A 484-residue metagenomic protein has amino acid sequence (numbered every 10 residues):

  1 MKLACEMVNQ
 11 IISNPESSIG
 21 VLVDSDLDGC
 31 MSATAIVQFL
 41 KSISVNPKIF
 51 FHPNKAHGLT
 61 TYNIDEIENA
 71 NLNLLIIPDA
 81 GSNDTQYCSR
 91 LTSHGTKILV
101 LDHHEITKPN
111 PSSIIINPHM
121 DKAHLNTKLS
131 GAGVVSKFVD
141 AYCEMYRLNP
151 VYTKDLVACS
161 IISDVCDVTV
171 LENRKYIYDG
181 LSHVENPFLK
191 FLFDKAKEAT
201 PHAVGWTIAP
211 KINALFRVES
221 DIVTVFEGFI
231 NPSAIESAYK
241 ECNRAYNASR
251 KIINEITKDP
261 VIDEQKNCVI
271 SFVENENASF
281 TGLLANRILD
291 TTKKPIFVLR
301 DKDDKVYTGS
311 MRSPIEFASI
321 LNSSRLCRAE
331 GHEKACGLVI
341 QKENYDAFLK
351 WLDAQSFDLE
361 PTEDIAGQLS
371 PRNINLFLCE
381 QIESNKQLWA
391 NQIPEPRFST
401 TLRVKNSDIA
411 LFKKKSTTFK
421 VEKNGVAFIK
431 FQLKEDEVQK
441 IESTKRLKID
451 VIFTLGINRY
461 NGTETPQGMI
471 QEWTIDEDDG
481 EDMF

Functional and structural regions predicted by a protein language model:
M1-L74, S89-G95, C143-A354, E360-D364 (+4 more regions): Hydrophobic helix-and-loop "lid/oligomerization" segment in the mid-to-C-terminal part of catalytic domains
E68, I77-C88, I98-S160, V165-C166: Conserved phosphate-handling catalytic cores of large alpha/beta enzymes
N73-L74, S113, D450: Conserved acidic residues
C336, N344-F348, L447-M483: OB-fold single-stranded nucleic acid-binding module
P371-P394: Short Lys/Arg-enriched alpha/beta "domain-start" segment
A390-T417, I449-V451: Structural detector for short beta-strands of small beta-barrel domains
K413-K420, E464-G468: Short aromatic-glycine-enriched beta-strand elements
N424-E442: Beta-strand/loop nucleic-acid-binding surfaces
